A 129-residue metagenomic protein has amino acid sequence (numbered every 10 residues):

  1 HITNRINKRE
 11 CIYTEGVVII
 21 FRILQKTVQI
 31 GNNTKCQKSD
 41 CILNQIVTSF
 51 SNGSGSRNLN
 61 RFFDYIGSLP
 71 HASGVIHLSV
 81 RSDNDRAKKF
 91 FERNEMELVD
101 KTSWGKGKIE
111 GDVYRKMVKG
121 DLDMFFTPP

Functional and structural regions predicted by a protein language model:
H1-T14: Active-site rim helix/loop that mediates acceptor-substrate recognition in acyltransferases
R9, G16-V18, I109-R115, D121-D123: Short hydrophobic/aromatic beta-strand or adjacent loop that forms the aromatic wall/cage of a ligand/substrate-binding
Y13-I42, G105-I109: Conserved acyl-donor/pantetheine-binding loop and adjacent beta-alpha core of acyl/acetyltransferases and related
T48, N52-S68, K89-R93: Conserved acetyl-CoA-binding loop-helix of GNAT-fold acetyltransferases
I66-S82: Conserved GNAT acetyl-CoA-binding A-motif
H77-K88, W104-E110: Conserved beta-strand-loop-alpha-helix junction that forms the acyl-donor binding cleft
F91-K101: Conserved acetyl-CoA-binding loop of GNAT-fold acetyltransferases
